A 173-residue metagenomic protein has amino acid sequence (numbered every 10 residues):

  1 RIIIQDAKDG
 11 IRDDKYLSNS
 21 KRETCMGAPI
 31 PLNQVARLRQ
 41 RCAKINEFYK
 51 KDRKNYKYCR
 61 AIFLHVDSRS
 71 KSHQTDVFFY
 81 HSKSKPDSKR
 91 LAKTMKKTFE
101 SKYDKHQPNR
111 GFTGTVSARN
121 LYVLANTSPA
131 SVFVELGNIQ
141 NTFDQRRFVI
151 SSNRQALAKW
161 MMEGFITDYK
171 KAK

Functional and structural regions predicted by a protein language model:
I4-K93, S117-Q140: Active-site microenvironments of hydrolase-like enzyme catalytic domains
K15-L17, A92-T94, R146-V149, E163: Surface-exposed beta-strand edges and their flanking turn/coil or helix-capping segments
A43, E47, K89-K93, K97 (+4 more regions): Solvent-exposed, polar/charged alpha-helical surfaces in well-ordered, non-transmembrane soluble domains, broadly
D67-S70, F79-H81, H106-K173: Active-site-adjacent mobile loop/cap segments within catalytic or ligand-binding domains
F99-Q107: Alpha-helix capping/termination and helix-coil
